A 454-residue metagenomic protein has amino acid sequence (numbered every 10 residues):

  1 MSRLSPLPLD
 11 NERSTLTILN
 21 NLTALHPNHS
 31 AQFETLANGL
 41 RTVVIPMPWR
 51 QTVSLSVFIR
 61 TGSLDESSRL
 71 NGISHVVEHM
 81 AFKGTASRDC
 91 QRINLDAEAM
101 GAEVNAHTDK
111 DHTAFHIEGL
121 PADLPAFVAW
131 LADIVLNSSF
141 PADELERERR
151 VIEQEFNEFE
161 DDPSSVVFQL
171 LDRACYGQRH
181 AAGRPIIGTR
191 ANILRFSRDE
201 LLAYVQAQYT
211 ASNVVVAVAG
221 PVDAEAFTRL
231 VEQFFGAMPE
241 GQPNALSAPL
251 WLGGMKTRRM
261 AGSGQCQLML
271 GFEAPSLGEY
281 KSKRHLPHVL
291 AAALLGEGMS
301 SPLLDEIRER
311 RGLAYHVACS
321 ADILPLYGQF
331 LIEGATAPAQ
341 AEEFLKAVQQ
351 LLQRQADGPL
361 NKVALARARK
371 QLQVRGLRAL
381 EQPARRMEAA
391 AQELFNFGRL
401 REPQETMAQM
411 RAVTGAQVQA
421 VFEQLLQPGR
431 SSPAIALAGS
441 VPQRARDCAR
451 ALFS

Functional and structural regions predicted by a protein language model:
S2-I18, T35, C90-L246, A274 (+1 more regions): Charge-rich, well-structured scaffold segments of protease-associated domains
R3-T52: N- or domain-start disorder-to-order transition segments that initiate the globular core
S30, V53, D111, L252-G254 (+5 more regions): A generic structural signal for well-ordered coil/turn residues at beta-strand boundaries that shape enzyme active-site
R41-V43, S54-F58, A114, V215 (+3 more regions): Residues embedded in well-ordered beta-strands
V43-P46, V205-Q206, M255-R259, F422: Short, surface-exposed beta-strand/loop micro-motifs that present aromatic residues
W49, S54-E118, R184, E297-L313 (+1 more regions): M16/MPP (pitrilysin/insulinase) zinc-metallopeptidase core fold and M16-derived inactive scaffolds
S56-F58, Q242-S301: His/Glu-based metal-binding/catalytic segments typifying zinc-dependent metallopeptidases
E66, L70, L124, V128 (+5 more regions): Short, charged, low-complexity patches
